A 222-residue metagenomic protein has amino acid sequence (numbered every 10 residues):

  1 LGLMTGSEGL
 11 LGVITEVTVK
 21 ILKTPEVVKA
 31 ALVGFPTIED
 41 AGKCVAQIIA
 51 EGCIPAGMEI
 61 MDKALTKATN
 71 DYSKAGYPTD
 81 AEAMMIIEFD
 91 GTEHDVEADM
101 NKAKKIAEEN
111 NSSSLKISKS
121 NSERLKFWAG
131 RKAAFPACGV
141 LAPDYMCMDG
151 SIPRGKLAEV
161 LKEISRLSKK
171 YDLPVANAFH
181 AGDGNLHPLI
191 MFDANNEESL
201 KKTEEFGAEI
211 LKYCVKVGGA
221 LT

Functional and structural regions predicted by a protein language model:
L1-T222: Noncatalytic alpha-helical scaffold of FAD-dependent oxidoreductases
